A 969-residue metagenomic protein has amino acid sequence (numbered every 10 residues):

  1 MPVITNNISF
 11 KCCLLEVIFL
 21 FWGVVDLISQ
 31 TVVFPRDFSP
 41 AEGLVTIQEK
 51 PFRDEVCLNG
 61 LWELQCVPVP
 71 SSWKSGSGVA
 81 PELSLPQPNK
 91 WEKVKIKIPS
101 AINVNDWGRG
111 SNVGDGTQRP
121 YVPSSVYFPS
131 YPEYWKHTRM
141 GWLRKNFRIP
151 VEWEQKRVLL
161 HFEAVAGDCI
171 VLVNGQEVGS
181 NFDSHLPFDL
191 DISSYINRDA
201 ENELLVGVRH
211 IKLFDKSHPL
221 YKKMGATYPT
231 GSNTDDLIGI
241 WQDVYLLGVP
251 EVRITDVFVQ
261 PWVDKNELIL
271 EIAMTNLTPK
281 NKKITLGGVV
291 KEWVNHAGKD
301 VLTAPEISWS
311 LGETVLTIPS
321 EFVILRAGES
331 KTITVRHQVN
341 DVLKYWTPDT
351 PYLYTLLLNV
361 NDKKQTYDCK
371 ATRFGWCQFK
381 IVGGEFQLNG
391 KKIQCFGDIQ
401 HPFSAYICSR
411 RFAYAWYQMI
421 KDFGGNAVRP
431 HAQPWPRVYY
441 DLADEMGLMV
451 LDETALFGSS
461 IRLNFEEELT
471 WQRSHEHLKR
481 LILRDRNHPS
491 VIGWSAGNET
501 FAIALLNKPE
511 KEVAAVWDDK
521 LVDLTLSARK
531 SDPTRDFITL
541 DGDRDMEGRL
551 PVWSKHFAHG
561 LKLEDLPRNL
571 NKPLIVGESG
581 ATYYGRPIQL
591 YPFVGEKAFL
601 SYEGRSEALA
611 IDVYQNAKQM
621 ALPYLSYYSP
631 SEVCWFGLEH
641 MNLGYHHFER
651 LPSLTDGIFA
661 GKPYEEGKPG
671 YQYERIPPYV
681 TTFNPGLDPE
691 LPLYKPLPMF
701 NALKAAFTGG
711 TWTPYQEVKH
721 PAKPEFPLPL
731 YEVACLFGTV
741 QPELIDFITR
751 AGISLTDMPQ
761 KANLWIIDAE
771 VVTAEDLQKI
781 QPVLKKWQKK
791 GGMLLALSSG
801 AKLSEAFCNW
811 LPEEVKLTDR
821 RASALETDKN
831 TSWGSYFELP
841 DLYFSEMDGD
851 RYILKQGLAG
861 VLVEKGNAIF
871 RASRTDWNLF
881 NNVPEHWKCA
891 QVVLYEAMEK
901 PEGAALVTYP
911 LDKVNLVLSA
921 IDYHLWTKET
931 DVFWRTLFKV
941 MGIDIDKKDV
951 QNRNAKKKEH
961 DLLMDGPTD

Functional and structural regions predicted by a protein language model:
S29-P123, G207, L213-K216, I240 (+6 more regions): Accessory carbohydrate-binding/adhesion or oligomerization-edge regions at the termini of glycan-active proteins
Q48, Q65-V67, N105, R109 (+4 more regions): Accessory beta-strand-rich segments of carbohydrate-active enzymes
E49, F258, L357-I420, E717 (+1 more regions): N-terminal carbohydrate-binding accessory modules
V171-V173, E267-V323: Beta-strand-rich binding/interaction modules
Y414-A415, A427-P698: Substrate-binding/catalytic cleft of secreted carbohydrate-active enzymes, primarily glycoside hydrolases
E725-Y731, D746-T749, N882-D969: Extracellular ligand-binding/catalytic regions of CAZymes and related secreted enzymes and adhesion modules
L730-E814: Helical hinge/lid and interdomain linker segments adjacent to catalytic or ligand-binding clefts that mediate domain
A801-K888, E899-K900, N952-D969: An acidic, glycine-rich "communication" segment
